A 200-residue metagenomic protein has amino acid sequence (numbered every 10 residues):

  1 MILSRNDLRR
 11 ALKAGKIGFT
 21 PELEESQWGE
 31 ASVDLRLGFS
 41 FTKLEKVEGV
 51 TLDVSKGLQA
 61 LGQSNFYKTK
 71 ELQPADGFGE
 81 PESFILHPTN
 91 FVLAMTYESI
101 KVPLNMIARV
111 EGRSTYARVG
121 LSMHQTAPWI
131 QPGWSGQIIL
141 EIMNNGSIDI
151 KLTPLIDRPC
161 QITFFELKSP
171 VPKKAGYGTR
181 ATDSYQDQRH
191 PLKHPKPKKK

Functional and structural regions predicted by a protein language model:
M1-K200: DUTPase catalytic domain/fold
